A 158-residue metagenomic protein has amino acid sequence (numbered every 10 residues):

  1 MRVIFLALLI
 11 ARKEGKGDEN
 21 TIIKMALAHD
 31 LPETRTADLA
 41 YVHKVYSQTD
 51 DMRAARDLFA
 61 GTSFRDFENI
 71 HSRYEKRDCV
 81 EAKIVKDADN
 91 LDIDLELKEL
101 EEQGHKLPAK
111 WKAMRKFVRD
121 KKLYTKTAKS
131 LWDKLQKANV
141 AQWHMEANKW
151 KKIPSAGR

Functional and structural regions predicted by a protein language model:
M1-R158: Alpha-helical, largely C-terminal catalytic domains that coordinate divalent metal ions via clustered Asp/Glu/His
